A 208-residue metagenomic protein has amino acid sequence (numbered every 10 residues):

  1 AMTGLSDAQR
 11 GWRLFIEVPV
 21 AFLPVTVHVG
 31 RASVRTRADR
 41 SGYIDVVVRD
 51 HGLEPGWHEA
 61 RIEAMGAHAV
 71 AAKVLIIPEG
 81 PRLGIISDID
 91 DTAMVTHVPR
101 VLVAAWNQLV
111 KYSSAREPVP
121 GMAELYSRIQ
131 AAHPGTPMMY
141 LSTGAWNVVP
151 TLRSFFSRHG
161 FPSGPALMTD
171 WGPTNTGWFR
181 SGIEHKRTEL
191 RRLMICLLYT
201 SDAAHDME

Functional and structural regions predicted by a protein language model:
A1-I77: Intrinsically disordered, serine/threonine/proline
P19, R37-S41, V70-E184: Alpha-helical substrate-recognition element adjacent to the catalytic core
H28-R31, D88, H205: Short acidic/polar micro-motifs centered on Gly/Asp/Asn
A131-A132, L193-L198: Surface-exposed acidic, glycine-flexible loop patches that form ligand/cofactor-binding and adhesion interfaces
H185-I195: A short, acidic, amphipathic alpha-helical segment used as a generic capping/interface helix at domain edges
Y199-H205: Conserved small/polar residues in nucleotide/adenosyl-binding loops
